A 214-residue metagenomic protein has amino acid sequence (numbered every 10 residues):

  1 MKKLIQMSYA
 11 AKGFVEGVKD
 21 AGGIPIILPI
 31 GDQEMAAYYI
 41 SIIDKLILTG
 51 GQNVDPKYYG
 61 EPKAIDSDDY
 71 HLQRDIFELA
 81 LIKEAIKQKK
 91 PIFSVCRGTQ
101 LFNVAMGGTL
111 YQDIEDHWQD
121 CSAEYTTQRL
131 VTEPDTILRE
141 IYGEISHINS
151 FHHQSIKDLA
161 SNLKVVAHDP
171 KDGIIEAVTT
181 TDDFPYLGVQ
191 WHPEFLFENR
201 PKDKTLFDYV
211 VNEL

Functional and structural regions predicted by a protein language model:
M1-V95, V104, E115-T126, V131-Y142 (+4 more regions): N-terminal beta1-alpha1 cap of cysteine-dependent amidohydrolase-like domains
T99-L101: Hydrophobic, aromatic-enriched interface-forming segments
G107-Y111: Post-Walker A helix-loop "phosphate-sensing" segment adjacent to the P-loop in P-loop NTPases
L187-Q190: Active-site-proximal beta-strand elements of phosphoester/diester hydrolases
